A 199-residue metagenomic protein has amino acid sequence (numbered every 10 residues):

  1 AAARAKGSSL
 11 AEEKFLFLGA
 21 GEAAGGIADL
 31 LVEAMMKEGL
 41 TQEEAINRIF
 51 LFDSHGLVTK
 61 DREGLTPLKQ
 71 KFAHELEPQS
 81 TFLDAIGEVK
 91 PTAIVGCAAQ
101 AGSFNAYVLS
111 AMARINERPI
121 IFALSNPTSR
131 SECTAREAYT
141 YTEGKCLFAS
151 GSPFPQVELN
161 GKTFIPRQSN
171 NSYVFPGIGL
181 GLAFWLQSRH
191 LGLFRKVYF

Functional and structural regions predicted by a protein language model:
A1-G96: Glycine-rich phosphate/diphosphate-binding loop of Rossmann-like nucleotide-binding domains
A1-S8, E12, P119, A123-F199: Adenosine-phosphate binding glycine-rich loop
F17-E22, F72-Q79, D84, I94-G102 (+3 more regions): Hydrophobic alpha-helical scaffolding
L18, G26, F52-S54, G96-A98 (+4 more regions): Generic beta-strand/beta-sheet core signal
E22-D29, T59, A101-Y107, S129-C133: Short glycine/serine/threonine-rich phosphate/pyrophosphate-binding segments that cradle anionic phosphate groups
A28-V32, L83, T92, L109-S110 (+2 more regions): Predominant activation on well-ordered alpha-helical scaffold segments within soluble catalytic domains
V32-A34, V108-I115, R136-Y141, F164-I165: Short, solvent-exposed amphipathic alpha-helical segments in soluble enzyme and RNA/protein-processing domains
T81-P91, A99-I121: Rossmann-fold NAD(P) dinucleotide-binding segment
